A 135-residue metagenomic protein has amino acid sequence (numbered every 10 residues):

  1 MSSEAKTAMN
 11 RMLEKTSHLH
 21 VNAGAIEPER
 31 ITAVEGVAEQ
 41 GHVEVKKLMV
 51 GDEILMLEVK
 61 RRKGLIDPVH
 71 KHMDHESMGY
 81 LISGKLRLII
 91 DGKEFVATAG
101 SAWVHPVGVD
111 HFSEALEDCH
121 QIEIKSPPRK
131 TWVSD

Functional and structural regions predicted by a protein language model:
M1-E53, S134: A short, N-terminal "cap"/entry segment at the start of jelly-roll beta-barrel domains of the cupin/DSBH fold
H42, L55-M73: Conserved short histidine dyad/triad with adjacent acidic residue
I66-P68, G84-I89, A102: Short beta-strand segments in beta-sandwich/barrel cores
D74-L86, D91: Glycine- and acidic-residue-biased ligand/ion/polar-headgroup-sensing regions
I82-S83, T98-A99, E117: A cytosolic small-molecule/anion-sensing beta-strand core signal
D91-G108: Short acidic-glycine-tyrosine-enriched beta hairpin
V107-T131: Ligand-binding loop in jelly-roll beta-barrel domains
